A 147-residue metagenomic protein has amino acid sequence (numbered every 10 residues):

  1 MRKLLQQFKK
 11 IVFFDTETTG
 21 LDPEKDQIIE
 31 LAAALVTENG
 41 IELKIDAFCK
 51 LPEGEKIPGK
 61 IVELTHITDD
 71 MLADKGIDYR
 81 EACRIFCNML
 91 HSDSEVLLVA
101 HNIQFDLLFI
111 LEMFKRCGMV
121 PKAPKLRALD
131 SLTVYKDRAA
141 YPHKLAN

Functional and structural regions predicted by a protein language model:
M1-K125, H143-N147: Conserved non-catalytic scaffold segment of RNase H-like nuclease domains
A128-K144: Short alpha-helix plus adjacent loop in nuclease-associated cores
